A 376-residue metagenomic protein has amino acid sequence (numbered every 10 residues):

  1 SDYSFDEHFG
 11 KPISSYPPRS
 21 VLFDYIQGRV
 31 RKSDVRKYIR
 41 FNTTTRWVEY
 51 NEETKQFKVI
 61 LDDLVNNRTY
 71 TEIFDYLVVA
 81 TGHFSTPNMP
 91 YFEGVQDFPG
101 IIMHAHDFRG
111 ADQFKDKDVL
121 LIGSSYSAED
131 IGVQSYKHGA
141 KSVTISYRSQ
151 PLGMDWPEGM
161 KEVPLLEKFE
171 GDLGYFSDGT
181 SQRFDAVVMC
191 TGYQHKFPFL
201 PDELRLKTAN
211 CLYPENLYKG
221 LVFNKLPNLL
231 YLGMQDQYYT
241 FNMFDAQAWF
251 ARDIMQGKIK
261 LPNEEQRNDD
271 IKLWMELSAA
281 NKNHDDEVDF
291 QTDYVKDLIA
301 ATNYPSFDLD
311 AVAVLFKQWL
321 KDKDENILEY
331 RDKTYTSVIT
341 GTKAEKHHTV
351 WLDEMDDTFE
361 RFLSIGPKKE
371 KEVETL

Functional and structural regions predicted by a protein language model:
S1: Conserved N-terminal glycine-rich FAD pyrophosphate-binding loop of Rossmann-like flavoproteins
F5-Y76, T81: Feature captures the FAD/FMN-dependent oxidoreductase FAD-binding
P18, L22-Y25, Y76-H138, T144-I145 (+3 more regions): Glycine-rich dinucleotide-binding loop and its adjacent helix/turn
R36, W47, V133-L212, K225 (+1 more regions): A Rossmann-like FAD-binding core segment of flavoenzymes
N42-R46, D63-V65, H106-R109, L165-L166 (+1 more regions): Conserved SAM/SAH-binding loop
T45, V59, T71-F84, V119-I122 (+1 more regions): Short hydrophobic core segments
I101, D107-G110, C190-Y239: FAD-site-proximal beta/loop scaffold in flavoenzymes
N228-L376: C-terminal, flexible cofactor-proximal segment of oxidoreductases
